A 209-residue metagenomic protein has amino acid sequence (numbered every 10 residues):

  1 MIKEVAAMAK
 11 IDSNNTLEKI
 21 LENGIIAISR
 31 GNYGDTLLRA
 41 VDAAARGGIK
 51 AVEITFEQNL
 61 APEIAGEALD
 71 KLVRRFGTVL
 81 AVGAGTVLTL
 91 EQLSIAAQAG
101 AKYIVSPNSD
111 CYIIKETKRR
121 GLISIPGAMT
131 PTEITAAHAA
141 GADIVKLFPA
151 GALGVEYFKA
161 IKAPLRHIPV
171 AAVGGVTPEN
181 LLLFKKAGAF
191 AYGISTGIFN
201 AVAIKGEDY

Functional and structural regions predicted by a protein language model:
I2-V82, V87-A99, R119, H167 (+2 more regions): Conserved N-terminal beta1-alpha1 strand-loop-helix module at the mouth
R30-N32, A84-L90, S106-S109, P126-P131 (+2 more regions): Glycine-rich beta-to-alpha transition loops that act as phosphate-gripper elements at the mouths of alpha/beta enzyme
E53, G83, V105, I125 (+2 more regions): Conserved beta-strand positions in the central sheet of alpha/beta enzyme cores
T89-A99, T132-A140, Y157, V176-Y192: Catalytic cores of alpha/beta
E91-A137: Hydrophobic, well-structured mid-protein blocks that either form specific transmembrane helices
S106-I113, L147-G154, A189-D208: Glycine-rich phosphate-binding active-site loops on the catalytic face of alpha/beta enzymes
D143-K146, R166-P169: A contiguous pocket-lining binding segment that forms or flanks enzyme active sites
K159-P164: A charged, well-structured terminal subsegment
